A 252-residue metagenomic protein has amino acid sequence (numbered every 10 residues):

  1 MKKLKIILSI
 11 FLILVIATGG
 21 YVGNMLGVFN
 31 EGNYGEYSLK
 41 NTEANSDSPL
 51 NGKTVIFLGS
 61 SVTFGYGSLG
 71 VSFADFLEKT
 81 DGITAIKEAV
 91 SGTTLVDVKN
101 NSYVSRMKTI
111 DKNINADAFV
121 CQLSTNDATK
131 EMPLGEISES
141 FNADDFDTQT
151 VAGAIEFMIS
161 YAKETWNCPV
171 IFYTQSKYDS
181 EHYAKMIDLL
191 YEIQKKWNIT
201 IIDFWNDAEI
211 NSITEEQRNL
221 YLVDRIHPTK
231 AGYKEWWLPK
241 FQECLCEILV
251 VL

Functional and structural regions predicted by a protein language model:
M1-L58, V62-L69, K79, K112-D117 (+2 more regions): N-terminal secretory targeting modules
T54, V62-D145: Conserved SGNH/GDSL esterase-like catalytic core that processes O-acyl groups on lipids and polysaccharides
D81, T165-W166, W197: Helix C-cap/helix->beta junction micro-motif
S102-S105, V151-E156, A184-D188: Charged helix-capping and loop-helix junction motifs
T125-N126, F157-L190: Active-site segments of SGNH/GDSL-like serine hydrolases that catalyze O-acetyl group transfer/hydrolysis on lipids
F141-V151, V223-T229: A short acidic, glycine-rich active-site loop that binds or catalyzes chemistry on phosphate/adenosine moieties
Q175-L252: Catalytic His-Asp segment of secreted/periplasmic serine-dependent ester chemistry enzymes
